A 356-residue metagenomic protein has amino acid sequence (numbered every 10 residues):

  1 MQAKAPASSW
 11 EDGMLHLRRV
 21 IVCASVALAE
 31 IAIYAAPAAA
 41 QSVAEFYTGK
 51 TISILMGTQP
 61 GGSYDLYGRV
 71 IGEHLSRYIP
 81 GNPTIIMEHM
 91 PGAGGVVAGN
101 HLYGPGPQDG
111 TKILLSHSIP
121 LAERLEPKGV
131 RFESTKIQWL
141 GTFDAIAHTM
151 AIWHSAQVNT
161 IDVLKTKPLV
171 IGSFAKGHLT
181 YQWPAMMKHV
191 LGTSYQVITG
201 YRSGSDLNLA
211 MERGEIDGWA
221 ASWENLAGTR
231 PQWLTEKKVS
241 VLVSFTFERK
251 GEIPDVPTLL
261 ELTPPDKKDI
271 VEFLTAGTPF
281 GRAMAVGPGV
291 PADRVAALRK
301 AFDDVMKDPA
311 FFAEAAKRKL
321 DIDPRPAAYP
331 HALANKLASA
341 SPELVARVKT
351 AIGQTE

Functional and structural regions predicted by a protein language model:
K4, E11-D12, E30: Intrinsically disordered, low-complexity polyampholyte segments enriched for Lys and acidic residues
K4-A7, C23, A40: Intrinsically disordered, low-complexity segments
S9-S25: Bacterial N-terminal signal peptides that target proteins for export
A35-P37: N-terminal signal peptide c-region/cleavage motif recognized by signal peptidases
Q41-G281, G353-Q354: Conserved hydrophobic/amphipathic secondary-structure segments that form or flank ligand- or partner-binding grooves
T48-K50, E236-K238, L262, D269 (+2 more regions): An extracytoplasmic/periplasmic, membrane-proximal ligand-sensing/linker region
G281-G287: A short beta-strand structural signal in non-transmembrane regions
